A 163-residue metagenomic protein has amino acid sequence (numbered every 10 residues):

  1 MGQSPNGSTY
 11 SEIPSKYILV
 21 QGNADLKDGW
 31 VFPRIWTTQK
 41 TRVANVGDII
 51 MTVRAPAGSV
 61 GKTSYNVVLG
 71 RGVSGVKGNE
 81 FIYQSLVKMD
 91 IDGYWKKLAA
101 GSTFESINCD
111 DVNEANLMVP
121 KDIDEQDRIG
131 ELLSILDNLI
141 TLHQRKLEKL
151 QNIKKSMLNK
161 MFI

Functional and structural regions predicted by a protein language model:
M1-I163: Feature detects amphipathic, helix-rich regulatory segments
